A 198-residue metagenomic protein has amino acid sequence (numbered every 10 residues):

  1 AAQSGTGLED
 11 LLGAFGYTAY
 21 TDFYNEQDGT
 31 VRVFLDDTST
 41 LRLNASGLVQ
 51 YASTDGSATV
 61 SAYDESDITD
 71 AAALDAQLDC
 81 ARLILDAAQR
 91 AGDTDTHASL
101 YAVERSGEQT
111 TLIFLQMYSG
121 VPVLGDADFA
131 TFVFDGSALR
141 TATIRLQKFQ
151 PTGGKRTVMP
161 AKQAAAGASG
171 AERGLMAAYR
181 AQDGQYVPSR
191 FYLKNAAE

Functional and structural regions predicted by a protein language model:
A1-D79, L83, A87: Preferential activation on post-signal-peptide N-terminal prodomains/segments of secreted or lumenal proteins
A2-G16, D67-G107, P151-V187: Short, non-transmembrane alpha-helical segments in secretory-pathway proteins
L8-G47, D95-A138, I144-Q147, A177-E198: Exposed beta-strand-loop-beta-strand "reactive/processing" segments of non-cytosolic proteins
S53-T69, A138-P160: A short, surface-exposed interaction/processing loop segment used at functional sites
A73-Q77, P122, L139: Generic hydrophobic/packing signal
